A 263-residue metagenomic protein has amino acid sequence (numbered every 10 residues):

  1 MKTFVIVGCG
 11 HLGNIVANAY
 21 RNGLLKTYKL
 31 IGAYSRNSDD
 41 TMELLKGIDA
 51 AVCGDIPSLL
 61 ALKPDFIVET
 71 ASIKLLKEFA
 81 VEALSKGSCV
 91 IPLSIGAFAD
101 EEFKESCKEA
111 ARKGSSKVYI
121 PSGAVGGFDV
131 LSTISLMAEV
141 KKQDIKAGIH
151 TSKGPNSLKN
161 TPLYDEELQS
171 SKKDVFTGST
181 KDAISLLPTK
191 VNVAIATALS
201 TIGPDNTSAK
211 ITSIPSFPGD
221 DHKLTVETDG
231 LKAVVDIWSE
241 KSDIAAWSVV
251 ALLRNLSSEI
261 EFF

Functional and structural regions predicted by a protein language model:
M1-V5: Extreme N-terminal starter segment of soluble prokaryotic enzymes
V7, I15-V16, A124-F263: Active-site-lining helix/loop region of Rossmann-like oxidoreductase modules
L12: Hydrophobic/small residue at the entry helix of a nucleotide-binding pocket
L24-L45: NAD(P)-binding Rossmann-fold cofactor-contacting core
A50, K86-C89, K113-S116: A short helix->loop->beta-strand "cap" motif at the edges of active sites that frequently abuts
G54-S85, A97-D100: Beta-loop-alpha module in the N-terminal Rossmann-like domain of NAD(P)-dependent dehydrogenases, especially those
E69, P92, V118-S122: General beta-strand structural signal in soluble alpha/beta enzymes
I95-S116: Rossmann-fold NAD(P)-binding glycine/threonine-rich loop
